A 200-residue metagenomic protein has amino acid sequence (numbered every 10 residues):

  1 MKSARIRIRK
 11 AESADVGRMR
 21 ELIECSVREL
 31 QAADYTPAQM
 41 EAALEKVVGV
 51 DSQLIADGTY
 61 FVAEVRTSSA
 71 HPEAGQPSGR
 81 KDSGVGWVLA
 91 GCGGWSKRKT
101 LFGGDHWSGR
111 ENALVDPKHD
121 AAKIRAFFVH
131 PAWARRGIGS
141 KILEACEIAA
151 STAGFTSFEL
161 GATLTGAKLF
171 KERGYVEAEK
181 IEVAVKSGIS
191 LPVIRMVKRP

Functional and structural regions predicted by a protein language model:
I6-E21: A short beta-loop-alpha structural element at the N-terminal edge of CoA-dependent acyl/N-acetyltransferase catalytic
E24-V50: Conserved GNAT-fold acetyl-CoA-binding loop/helix
D57, G79-A134, A149, E182-P192: Conserved acyl-donor/pantetheine-binding loop and adjacent beta-alpha core of acyl/acetyltransferases and related
T59-A63: Hydrophobic beta-strand residues of extracellular immunoglobulin-like
S68-S83: Intrinsic disorder/low-complexity segments
W133, G137-A145: Conserved acetyl-CoA pyrophosphate-binding loop and the N-cap/start of the following alpha-helix in GNAT-like
L143, A150-T163: Conserved GNAT acetyl-CoA-binding A-motif
T156, T163-A167, R173, E179-P200: C-terminal "cap" of GNAT-fold acetyltransferases
